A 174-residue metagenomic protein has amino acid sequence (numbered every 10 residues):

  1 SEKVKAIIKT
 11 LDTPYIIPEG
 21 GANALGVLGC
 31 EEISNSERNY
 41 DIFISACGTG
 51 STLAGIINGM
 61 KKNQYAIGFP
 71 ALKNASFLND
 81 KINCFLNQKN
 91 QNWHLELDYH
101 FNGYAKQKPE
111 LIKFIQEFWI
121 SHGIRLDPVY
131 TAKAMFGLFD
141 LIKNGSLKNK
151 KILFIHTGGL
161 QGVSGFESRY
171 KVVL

Functional and structural regions predicted by a protein language model:
S1-N39, Q91-F114: Small/polar-residue-rich loop-to-helix segments that shape phosphate-bearing ligand pockets
K9-T13, N35-N39, N58-K62, C84-Q91 (+2 more regions): Generic secondary-structure signature for well-ordered alpha-helical cores
Y15-E19, F43-S45, L95-E96, I124-P128 (+1 more regions): General beta-strand structural signal in soluble alpha/beta enzymes
G21, Y130, G158-G159: A broadly conserved detector of short glycine/acidic/proline-rich loop/turn motifs that flank catalytic sites and bind
L25-N102, I155-L174: Glycine-rich phosphate/pyrophosphate-binding loop at beta-loop-alpha junctions
D41, N149-K150: Nucleotide donor/acceptor-binding cores
Y99, G103-N149: Active-site-adjacent helical/loop segments in soluble small-molecule enzymes
